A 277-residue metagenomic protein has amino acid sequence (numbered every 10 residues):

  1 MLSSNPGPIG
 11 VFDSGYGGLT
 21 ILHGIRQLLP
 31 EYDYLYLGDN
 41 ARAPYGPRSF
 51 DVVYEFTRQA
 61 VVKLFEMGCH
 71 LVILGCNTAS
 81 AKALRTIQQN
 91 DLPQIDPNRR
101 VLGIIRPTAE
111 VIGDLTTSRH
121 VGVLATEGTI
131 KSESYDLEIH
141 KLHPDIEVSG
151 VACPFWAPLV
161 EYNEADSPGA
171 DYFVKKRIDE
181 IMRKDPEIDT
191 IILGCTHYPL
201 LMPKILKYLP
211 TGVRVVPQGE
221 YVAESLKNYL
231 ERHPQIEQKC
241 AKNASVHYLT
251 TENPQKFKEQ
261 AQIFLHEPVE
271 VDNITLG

Functional and structural regions predicted by a protein language model:
M1-G277: Non-catalytic structural scaffold of enzyme domains
